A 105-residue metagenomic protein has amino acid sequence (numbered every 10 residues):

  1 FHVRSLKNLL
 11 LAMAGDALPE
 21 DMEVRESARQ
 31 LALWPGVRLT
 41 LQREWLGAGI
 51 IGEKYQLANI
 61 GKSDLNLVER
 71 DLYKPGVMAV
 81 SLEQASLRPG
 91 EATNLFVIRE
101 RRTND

Functional and structural regions predicted by a protein language model:
F1-A28: Surface-exposed beta-loop interaction hotspot
R29-L33: Proline/serine/threonine-rich low-complexity linkers at boundaries of modular beta-sandwich domains
Q42-G47: Short, solvent-exposed beta-strand/turn "edge" segments of beta-rich domains on protein surfaces
A48-E53: Short, solvent-exposed loop/turn segments enriched in Ser/Thr/Gly
Y55-K62: Asparagine-centered strand-capping/turn motif at beta-strand->loop junctions
K62-M78: Short acidic, flexible loop segments centered on an aromatic residue
P75-D105: Intrinsically disordered, low-complexity Pro/Gly/Ser/Thr-rich segments with frequent PxxP/GP/PP motifs and embedded
